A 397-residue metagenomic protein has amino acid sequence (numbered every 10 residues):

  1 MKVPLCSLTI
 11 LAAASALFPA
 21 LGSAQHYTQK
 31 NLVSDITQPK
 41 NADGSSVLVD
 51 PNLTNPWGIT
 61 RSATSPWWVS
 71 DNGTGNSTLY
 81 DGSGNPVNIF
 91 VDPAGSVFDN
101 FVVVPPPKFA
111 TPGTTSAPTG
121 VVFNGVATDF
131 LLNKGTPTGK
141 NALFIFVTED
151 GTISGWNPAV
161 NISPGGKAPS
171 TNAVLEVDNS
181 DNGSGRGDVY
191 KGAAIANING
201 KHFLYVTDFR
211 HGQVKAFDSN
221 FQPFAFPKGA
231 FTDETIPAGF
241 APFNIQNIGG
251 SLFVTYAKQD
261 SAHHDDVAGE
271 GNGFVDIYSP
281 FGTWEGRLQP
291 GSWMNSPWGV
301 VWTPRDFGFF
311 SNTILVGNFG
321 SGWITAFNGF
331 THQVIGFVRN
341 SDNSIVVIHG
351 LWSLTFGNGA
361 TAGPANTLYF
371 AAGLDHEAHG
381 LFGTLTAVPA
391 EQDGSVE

Functional and structural regions predicted by a protein language model:
M1-I10: Bacterial N-terminal signal peptides that target proteins for export
I10-A12, G22: Cleavable N-terminal signal peptides
A13-S15, F382: Long amphipathic alpha-helical protein-interaction segments
G22-E397: Sequence/structural signature of beta-propeller domains
